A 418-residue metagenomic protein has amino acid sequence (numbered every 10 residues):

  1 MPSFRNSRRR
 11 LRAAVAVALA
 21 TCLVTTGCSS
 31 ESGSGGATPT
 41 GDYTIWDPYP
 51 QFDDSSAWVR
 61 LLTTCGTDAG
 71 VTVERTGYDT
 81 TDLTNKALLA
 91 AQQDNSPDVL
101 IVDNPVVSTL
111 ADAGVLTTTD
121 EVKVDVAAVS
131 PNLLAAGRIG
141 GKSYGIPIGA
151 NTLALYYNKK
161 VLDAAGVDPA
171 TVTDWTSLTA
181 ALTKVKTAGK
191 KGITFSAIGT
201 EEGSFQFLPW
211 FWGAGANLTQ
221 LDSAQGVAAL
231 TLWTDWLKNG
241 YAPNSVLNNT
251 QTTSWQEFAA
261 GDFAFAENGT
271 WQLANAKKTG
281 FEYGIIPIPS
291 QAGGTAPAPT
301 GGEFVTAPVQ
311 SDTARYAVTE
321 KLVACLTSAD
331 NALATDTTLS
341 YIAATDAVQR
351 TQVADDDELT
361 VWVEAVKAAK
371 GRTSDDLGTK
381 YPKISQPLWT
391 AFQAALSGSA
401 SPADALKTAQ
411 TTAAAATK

Functional and structural regions predicted by a protein language model:
P2, D163-A164, A368-K418: Conserved C-terminal helix/tail region of periplasmic/extracytoplasmic solute-binding proteins
P2-V107, A292, A314, V318 (+2 more regions): Conserved N-terminal structural module of periplasmic/extracytoplasmic solute-binding proteins
G66-P131, A164-G166, A264-F265, N275-A276 (+1 more regions): Extracytoplasmic "Venus flytrap"/periplasmic binding protein-like
N104-T152, T179-A180, T187, Q206 (+3 more regions): Hinge/lid segment of periplasmic solute-binding proteins
L110-V115, L133-A170, I198-L218, T300-P308 (+1 more regions): Periplasmic solute-binding protein
A165, K238-A242, K277-L339: Extracytoplasmic/periplasmic substrate-recognition and gating elements
L182-K186, T219-L247: Glycine-centered hinge/linker elements that transmit conformational signals in sensory and ligand-binding systems
T337-P387: Long, aromatic- and glycine/proline-rich binding clefts that accommodate carbohydrate-like moieties
